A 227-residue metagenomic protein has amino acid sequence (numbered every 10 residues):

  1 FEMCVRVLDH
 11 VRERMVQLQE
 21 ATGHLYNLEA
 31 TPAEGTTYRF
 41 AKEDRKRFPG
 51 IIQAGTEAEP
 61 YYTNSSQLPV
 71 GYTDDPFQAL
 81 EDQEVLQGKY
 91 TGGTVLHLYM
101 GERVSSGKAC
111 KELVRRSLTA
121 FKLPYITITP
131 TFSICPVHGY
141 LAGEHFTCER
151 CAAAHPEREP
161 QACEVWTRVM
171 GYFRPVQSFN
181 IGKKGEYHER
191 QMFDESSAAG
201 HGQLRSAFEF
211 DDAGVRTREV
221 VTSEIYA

Functional and structural regions predicted by a protein language model:
F1-A227: Long, C-terminal-biased catalytic regions of enzyme "large/alpha" subunits
